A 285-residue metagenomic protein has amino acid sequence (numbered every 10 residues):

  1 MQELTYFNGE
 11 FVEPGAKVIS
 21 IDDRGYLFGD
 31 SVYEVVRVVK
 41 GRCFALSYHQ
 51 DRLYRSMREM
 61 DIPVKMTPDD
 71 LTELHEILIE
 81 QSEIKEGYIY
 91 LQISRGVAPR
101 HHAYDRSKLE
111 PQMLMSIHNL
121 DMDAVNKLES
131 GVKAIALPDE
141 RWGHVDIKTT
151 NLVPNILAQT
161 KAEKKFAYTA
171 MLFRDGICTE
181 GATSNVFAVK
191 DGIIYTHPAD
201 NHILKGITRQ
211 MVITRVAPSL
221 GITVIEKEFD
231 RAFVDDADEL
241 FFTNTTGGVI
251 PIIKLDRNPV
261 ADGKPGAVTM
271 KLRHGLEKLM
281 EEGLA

Functional and structural regions predicted by a protein language model:
M1-I77, P99, A103-A285: Helix-start/capping segments and mature chain N-termini
E80-I93, R100: Ordered, amphipathic secondary-structure segments that act as subunit-interaction surfaces in large macromolecular
